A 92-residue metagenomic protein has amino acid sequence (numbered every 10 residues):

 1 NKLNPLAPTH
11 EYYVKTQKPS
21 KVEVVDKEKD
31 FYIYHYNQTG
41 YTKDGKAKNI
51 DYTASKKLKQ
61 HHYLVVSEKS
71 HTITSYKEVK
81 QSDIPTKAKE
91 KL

Functional and structural regions predicted by a protein language model:
N1-L3: Gram-positive cell-envelope targeting signals
P5-T39: Short extracytoplasmic
T42-L92: Structured, soluble extracytoplasmic/luminal domains of envelope-associated proteins
